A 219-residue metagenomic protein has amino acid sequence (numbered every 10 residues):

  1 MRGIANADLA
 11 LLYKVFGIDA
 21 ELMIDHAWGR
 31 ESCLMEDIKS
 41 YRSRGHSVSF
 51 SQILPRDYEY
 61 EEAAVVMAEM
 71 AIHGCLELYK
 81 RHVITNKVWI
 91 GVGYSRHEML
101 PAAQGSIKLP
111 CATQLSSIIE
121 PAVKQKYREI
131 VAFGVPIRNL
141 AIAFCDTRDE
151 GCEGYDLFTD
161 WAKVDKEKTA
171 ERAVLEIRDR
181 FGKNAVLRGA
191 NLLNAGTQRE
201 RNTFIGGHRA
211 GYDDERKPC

Functional and structural regions predicted by a protein language model:
M1-P136: DNA-contacting surface of Y-family translesion DNA polymerases
G105, L109-C219: Acidic, metal-coordinating catalytic segment for phosphate/diphosphate chemistry, firing primarily on the Nudix
